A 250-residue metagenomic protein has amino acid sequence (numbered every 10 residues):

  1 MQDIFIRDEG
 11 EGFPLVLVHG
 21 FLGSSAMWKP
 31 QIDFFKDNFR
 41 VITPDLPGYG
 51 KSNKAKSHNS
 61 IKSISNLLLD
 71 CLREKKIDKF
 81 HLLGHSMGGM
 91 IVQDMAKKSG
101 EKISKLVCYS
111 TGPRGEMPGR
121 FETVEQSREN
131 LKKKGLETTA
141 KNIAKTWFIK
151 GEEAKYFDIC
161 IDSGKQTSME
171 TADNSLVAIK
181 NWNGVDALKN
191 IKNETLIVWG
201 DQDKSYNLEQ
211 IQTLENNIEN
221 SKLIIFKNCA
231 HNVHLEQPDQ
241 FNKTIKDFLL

Functional and structural regions predicted by a protein language model:
I4-K54: Conserved HGGG/HGGXW glycine-rich cap/lid loop of the alpha/beta-hydrolase fold
D33, I42-L83, K243: Active-site loop/oxyanion-hole signature of alpha/beta-hydrolase fold enzymes
G84, G88, V92: Gly/Ala-rich beta-loop-alpha elbow adjacent to hydrolase catalytic centers
Q93-K98, I103-K134, T138: Flexible "cap/lid" loop of the alpha/beta hydrolase fold
E116-E122, K133-K189: Conserved alpha/beta-hydrolase catalytic His-Asp/Glu region
I191, I197-W199: Short beta-strand/loop motif that positions the catalytic acidic residue of the alpha/beta-hydrolase fold
Q202-Y206: Acidic catalytic loop of the alpha/beta-hydrolase fold
C229-P238, N242: Catalytic histidine-centered segment of alpha/beta-hydrolase-like enzymes
